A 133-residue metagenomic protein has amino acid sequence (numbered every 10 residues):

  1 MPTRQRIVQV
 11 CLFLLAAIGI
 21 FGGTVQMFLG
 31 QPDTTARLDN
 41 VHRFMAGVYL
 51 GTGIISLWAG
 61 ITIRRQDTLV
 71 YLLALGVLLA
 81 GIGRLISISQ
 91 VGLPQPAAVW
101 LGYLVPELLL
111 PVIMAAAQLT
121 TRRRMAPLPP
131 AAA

Functional and structural regions predicted by a protein language model:
M1-A16: Cytosolic juxtamembrane helix and N-cap/initiation of the first transmembrane helix
M1-Q5, I61-D67: Membrane-interface helix-boundary motifs at transmembrane edges
A17-V25, D39-G60, L75-L79: Core segments of alpha-helical transmembrane spans in multipass integral membrane proteins
T24-P32, G53-T62, G83-Q90: Membrane-helix exit/interface motif
T35-H42, P94-P106: Non-cytosolic membrane-interface motifs at loop->transmembrane helix junctions
G60, I82-G102, L119: Membrane-helix boundary connector in multi-pass membrane proteins
Y71-L85: Hydrophobic alpha-helical membrane segments
L108-A133: Membrane-water interface at the C-terminal end of transmembrane alpha helices
